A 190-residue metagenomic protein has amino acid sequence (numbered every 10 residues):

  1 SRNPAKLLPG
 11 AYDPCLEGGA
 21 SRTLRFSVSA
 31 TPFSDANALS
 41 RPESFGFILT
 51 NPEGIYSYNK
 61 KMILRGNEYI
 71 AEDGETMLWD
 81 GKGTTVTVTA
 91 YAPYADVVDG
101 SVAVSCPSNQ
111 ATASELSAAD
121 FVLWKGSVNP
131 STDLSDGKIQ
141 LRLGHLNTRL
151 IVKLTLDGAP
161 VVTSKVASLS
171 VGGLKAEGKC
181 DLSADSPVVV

Functional and structural regions predicted by a protein language model:
S1-V190: Sec-type signal peptide cleavage vicinity
